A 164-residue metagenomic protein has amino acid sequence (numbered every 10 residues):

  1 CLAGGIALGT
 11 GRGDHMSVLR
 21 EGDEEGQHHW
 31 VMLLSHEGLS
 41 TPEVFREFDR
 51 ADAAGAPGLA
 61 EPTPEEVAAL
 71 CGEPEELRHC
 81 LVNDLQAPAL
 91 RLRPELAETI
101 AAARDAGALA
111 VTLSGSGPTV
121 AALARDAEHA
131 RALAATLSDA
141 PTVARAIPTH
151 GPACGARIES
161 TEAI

Functional and structural regions predicted by a protein language model:
C1: DPxDG-like acidic metal-binding loop motif
G4, T10-A110, E128, A135 (+1 more regions): Conserved, helical-rich catalytic subdomain that frames metal- and/or nucleotide-binding sites in enzyme alpha/beta
L34, A121-L123: Short hydrophobic/aromatic beta-strand micro-patches that form the beta-sheet surface supporting nucleotide- or nucleic
S114-P118: Glycine-rich beta-strand-to-loop/alpha-helix junction loops that act as flexible
L123-A130: Helix N-cap motif at beta-to-alpha junctions
S138-T142: Short helix-capping segments at alpha-helix termini
